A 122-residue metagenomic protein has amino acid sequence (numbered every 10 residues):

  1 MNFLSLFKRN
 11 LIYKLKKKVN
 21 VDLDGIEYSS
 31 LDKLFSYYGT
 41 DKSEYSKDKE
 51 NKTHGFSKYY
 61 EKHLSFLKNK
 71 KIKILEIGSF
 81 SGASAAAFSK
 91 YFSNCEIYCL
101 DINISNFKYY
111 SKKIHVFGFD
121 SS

Functional and structural regions predicted by a protein language model:
M1-S122: A short alpha-helical cap/connector motif
